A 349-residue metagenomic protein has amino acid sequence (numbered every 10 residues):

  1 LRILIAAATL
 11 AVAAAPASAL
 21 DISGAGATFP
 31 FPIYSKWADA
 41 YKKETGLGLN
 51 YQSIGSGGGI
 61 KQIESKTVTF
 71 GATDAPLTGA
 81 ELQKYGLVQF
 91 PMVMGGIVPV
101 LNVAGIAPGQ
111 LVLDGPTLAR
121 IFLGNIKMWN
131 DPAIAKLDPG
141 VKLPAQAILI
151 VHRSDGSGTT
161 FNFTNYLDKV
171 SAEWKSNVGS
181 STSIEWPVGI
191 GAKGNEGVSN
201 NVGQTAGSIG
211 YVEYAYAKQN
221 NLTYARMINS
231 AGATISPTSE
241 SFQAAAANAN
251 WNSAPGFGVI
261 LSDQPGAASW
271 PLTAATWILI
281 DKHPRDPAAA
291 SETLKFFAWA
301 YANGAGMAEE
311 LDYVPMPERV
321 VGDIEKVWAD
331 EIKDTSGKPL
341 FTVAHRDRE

Functional and structural regions predicted by a protein language model:
L1-S18: Gram-negative bacterial Sec-dependent N-terminal signal peptides
A19-E349: Flexible loop/hinge segments at secondary-structure junctions
